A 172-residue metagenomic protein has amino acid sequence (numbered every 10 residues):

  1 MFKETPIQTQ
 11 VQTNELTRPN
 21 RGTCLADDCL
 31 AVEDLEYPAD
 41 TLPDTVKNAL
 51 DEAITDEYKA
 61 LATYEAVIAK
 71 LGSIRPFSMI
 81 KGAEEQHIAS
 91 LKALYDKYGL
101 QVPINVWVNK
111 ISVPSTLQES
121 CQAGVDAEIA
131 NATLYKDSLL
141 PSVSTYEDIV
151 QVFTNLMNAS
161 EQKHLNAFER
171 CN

Functional and structural regions predicted by a protein language model:
M1-T17: Acidic/polar, low-complexity intrinsically disordered N-terminal segments immediately downstream of a Sec signal
Q12-N172: All-alpha RGS (Regulator of G-protein Signaling) helical domain and cognate RGS-like helical scaffolds
